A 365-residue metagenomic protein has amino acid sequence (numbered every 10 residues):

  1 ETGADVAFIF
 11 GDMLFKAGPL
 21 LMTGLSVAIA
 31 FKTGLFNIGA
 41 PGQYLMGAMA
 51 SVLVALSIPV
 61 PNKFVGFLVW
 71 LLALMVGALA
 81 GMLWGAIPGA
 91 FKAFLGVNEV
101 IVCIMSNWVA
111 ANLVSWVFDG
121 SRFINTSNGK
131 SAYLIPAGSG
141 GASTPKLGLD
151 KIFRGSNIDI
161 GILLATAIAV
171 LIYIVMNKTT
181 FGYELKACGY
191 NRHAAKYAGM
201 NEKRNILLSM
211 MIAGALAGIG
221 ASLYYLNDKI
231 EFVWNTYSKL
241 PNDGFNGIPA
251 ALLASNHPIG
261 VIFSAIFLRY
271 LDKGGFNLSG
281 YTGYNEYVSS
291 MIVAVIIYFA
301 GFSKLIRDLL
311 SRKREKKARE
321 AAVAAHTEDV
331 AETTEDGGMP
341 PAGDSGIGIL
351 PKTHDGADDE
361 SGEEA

Functional and structural regions predicted by a protein language model:
T2-I58, L74-V97, A251-H257, V295 (+1 more regions): Single transmembrane alpha-helix segments in multi-pass membrane proteins
G3-L14, G39, F67-V69, L149-G161 (+1 more regions): Interfacial loop-to-helix junctions that mark the boundaries of transmembrane helices in multi-pass membrane
A17-A28, Q43-L45, M49, M82-A86 (+7 more regions): Hydrophobic alpha-helical segments embedded in the membrane of multi-pass proteins
V97-T126, V170-I172, E202, M210 (+4 more regions): Membrane-water interface segments at the C-terminal ends of transmembrane alpha-helices in multi-pass inner-membrane
N107-K178: Transmembrane helix-bundle core of multi-pass membrane transporters and related energy-transducing complexes
F153-E231, P258-I259: Helix-loop-helix "hairpin" substructures at the membrane interface of multi-pass membrane proteins
Y190, Y197, N201-R204, G275-A365: Cytosolic-side transmembrane-helix boundaries in multi-pass membrane proteins
L216-V293: Transmembrane alpha-helical segments in multi-pass inner-membrane proteins
